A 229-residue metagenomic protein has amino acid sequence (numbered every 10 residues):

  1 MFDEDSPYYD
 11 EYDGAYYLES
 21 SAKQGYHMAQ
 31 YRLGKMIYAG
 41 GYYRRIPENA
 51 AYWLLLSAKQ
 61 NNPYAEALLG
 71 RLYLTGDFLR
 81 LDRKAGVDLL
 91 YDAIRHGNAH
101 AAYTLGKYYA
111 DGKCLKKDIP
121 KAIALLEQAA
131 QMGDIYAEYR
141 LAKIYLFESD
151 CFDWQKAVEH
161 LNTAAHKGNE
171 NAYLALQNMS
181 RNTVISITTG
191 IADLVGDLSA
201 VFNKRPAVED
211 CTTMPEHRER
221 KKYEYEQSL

Functional and structural regions predicted by a protein language model:
M1-D3, R32-A39, L68-T75, L89 (+3 more regions): Hydrophobic face of amphipathic alpha-helices that form TPR/SEL1-like repeat modules and related alpha-solenoid
M1-Y12, M214, R220: N-terminal leader/linker segments that initiate helical-solenoid repeat arrays
D3-D5, D10, Q24-Y26, A39-G41 (+9 more regions): Short helix-capping/linker turns of helical repeat alpha-solenoids
P7-Y17, R44-W53, R80-L89, K116-L125 (+2 more regions): Structural signature of tandem alpha-helical TPR/SEL1-like repeats, specifically the intra-repeat loop/turn
S20-S21, L56-S57, D92-A93, Q128-A129 (+1 more regions): Canonical positions in the second alpha-helix
F152-E170, Q177, G196: TPR/TPR-like (Sel1-like) alpha-helical repeat modules
N171-L229: Terminal, low-structured helical/coil segments at or just beyond the last alpha-helical repeat
